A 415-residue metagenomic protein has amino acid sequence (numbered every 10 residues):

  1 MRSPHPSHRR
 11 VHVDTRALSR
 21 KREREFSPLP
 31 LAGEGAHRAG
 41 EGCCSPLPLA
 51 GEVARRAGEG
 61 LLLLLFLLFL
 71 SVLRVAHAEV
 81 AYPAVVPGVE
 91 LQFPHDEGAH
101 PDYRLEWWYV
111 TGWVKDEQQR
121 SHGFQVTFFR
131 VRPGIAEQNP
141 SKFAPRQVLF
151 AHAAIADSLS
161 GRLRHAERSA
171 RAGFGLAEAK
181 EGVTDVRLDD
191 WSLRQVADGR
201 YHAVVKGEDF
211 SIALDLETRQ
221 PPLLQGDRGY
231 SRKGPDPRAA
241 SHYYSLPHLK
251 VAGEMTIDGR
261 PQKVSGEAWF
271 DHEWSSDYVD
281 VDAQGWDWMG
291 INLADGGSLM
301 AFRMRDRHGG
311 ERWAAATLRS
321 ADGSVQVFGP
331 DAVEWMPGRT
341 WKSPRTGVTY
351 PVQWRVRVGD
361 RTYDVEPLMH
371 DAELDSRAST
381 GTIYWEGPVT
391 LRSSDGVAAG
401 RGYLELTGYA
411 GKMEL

Functional and structural regions predicted by a protein language model:
M1, E23-R24, A32-G35, E41 (+1 more regions): Glycine-biased, low-complexity coil/linker segments
P6-H8, R20, A36, P48 (+2 more regions): Compositionally biased, low-complexity intrinsically disordered regions
S7-V11, E23, L31, L49 (+1 more regions): Low-complexity, intrinsically disordered segments with a bias for serine/threonine
V13-T15: Short hydrophobic alpha-helical segments enriched in small aliphatic residues
R55-R56, V114: Terminal and domain-boundary regions
L61-R74: Bacterial N-terminal signal peptides
E79-L415: Structured soluble/peripheral alpha/beta segments that form catalytic or ligand/cofactor-binding pockets
